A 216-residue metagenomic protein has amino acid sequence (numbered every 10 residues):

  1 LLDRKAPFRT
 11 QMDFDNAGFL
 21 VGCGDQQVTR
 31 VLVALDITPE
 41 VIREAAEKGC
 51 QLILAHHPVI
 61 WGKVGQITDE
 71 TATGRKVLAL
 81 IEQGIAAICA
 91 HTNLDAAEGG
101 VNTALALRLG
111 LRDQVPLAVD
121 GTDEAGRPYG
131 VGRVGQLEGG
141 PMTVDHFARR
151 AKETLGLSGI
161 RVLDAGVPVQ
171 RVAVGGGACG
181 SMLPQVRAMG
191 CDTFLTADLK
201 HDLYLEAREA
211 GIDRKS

Functional and structural regions predicted by a protein language model:
L1-K215: Hydrophobic structural segments
